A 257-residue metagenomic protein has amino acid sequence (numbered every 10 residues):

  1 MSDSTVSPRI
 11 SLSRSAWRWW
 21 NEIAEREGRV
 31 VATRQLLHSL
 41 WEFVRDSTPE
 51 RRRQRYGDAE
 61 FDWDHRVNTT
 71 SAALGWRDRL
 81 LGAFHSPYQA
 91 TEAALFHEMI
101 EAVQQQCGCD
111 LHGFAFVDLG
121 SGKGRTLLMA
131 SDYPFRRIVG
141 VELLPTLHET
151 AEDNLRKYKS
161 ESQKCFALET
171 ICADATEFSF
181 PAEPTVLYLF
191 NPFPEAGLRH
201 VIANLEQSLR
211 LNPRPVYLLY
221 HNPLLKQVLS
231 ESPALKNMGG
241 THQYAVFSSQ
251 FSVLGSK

Functional and structural regions predicted by a protein language model:
D3-L111: S-adenosyl-L-methionine
G113-G122: Conserved class I S-adenosyl-L-methionine
G124-L128: Glycine-rich SAM-binding Motif I of class I
R137-E142: Conserved SAM-binding motif I beta-strand of class I
H148-A182: S-adenosyl-L-methionine
E183-A196: A short SAM/SAH-binding and catalytic strip from SAM-dependent methyltransferases
A196-S248: C-terminal substrate-binding/active-site "lid" region of AdoMet-derived donor-dependent transferases
V246-K257: Short, basic, low-complexity termini and linkers enriched in Ser/Thr/Gly/Pro that act as targeting/leader peptides
